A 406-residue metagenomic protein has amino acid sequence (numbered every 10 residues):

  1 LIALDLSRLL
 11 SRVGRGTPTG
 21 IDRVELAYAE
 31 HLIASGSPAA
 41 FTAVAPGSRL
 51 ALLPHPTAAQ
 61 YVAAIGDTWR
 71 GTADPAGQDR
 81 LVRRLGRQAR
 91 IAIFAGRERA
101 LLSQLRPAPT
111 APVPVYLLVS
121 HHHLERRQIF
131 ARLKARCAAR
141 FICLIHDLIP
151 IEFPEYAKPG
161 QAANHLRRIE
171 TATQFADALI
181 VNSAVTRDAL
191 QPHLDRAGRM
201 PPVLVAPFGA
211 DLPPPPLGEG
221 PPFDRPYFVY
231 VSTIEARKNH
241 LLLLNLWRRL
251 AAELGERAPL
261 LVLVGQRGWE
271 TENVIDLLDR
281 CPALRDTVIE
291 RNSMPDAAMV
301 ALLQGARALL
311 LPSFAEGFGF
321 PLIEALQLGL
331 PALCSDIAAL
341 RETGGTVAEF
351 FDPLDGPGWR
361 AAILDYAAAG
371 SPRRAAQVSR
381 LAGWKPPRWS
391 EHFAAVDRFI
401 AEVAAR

Functional and structural regions predicted by a protein language model:
L1-R406: Carbohydrate transferase catalytic cores enriched for Leloir-type hexosyltransferases
